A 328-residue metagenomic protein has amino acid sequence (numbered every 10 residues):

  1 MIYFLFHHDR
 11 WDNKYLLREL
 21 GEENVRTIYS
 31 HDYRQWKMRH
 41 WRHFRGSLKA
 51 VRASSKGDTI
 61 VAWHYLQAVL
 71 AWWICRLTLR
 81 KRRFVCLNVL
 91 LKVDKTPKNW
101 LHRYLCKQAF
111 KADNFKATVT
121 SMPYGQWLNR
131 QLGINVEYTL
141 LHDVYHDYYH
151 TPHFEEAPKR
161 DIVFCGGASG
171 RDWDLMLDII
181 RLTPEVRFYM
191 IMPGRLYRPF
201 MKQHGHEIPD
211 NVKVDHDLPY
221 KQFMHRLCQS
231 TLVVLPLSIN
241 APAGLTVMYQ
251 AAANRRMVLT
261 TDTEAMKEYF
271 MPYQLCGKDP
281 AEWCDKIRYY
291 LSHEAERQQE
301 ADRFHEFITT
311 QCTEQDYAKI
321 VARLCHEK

Functional and structural regions predicted by a protein language model:
L48-K56, T96-A117: Membrane-proximal helix-turn-helix segments that form the acceptor-binding/catalytic region of lipid-linked
A62-Q67: Short His-centered aromatic/hydrophobic patch
A112, P199-M224: Nucleotide-activated donor-binding/catalytic signature segment of Leloir-type glycosyltransferases, i.e., the conserved
N114-T151: Donor nucleotide-sugar binding/catalytic pocket of nucleotide-sugar-dependent glycosyltransferases
E155-W173, L177-R181, Y189: Conserved donor-binding/catalytic core segment of Leloir-type glycosyltransferases
L232-V234, A253-T260: Short hydrophobic beta-strand element within catalytic cores of glycosyltransferases and related nucleotide-activated
M271-E282, Y289-A295: Conserved acidic donor-binding segment of nucleotide-sugar-dependent glycosyltransferases
S292-C325: A charged, aromatic-enriched C-terminal amphipathic alpha-helix characteristic of glycosyltransferases across folds
